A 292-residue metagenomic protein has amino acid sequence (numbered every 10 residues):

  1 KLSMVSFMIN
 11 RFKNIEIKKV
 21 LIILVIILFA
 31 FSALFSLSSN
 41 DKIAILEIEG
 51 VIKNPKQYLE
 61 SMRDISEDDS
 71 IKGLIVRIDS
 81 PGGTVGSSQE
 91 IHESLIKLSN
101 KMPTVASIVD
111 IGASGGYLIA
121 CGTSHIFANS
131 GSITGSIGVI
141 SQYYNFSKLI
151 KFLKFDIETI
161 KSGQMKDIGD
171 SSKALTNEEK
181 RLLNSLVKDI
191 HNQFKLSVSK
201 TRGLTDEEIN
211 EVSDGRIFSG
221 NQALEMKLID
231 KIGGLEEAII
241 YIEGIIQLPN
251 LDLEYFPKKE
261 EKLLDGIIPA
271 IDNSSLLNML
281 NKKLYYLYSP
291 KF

Functional and structural regions predicted by a protein language model:
L2-A106, D110-S114, T123-N129, Q142-F292: N-terminal organellar transit peptides
I137-I140: Short, charged, surface-exposed secondary-structure boundary motifs
